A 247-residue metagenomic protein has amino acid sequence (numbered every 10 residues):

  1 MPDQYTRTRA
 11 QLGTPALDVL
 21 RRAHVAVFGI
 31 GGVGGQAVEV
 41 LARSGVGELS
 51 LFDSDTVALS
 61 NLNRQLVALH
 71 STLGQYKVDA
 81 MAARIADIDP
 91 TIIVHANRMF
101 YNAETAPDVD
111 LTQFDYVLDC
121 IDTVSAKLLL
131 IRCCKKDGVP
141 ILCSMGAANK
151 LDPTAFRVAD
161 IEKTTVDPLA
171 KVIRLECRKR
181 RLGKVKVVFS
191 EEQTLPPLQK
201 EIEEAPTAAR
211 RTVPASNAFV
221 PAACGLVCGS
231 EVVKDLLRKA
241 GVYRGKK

Functional and structural regions predicted by a protein language model:
M1-A26: N-terminal charged helix/coil linker that caps or initiates catalytic domains
V27-G29, F52: Conserved N-terminal Rossmann-fold NAD(P)-binding element of oxidoreductases
V33-G34: Hydrophobic/small residue at the entry helix of a nucleotide-binding pocket
V46, L51-D89: Glycine-rich phosphate-binding loop and adjoining beta1-alpha1-beta2 segment of Rossmann-like nucleotide-binding folds
L59-V67, N149-D160: Acidic/polar active-site rim loop that often engages polyanionic ligands
N97-A106: Conserved SAM/SAH-binding loop
V109-F114, I121, A126, K136 (+4 more regions): Glycine-rich phosphate/adenylate-binding loop
